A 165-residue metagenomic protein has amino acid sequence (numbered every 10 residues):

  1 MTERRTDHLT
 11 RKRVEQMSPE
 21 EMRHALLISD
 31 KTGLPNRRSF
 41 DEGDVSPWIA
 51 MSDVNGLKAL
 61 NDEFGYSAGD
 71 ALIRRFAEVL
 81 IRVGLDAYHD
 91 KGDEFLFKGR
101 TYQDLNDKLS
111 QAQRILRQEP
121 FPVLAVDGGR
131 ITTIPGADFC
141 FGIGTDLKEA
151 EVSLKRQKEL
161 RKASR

Functional and structural regions predicted by a protein language model:
T2-S29, D41-D44: PAS-family sensory modules
E20, R38, Q103-N106, G144-K148: Residues in well-ordered alpha-helical elements
H24-L27, L34-W48, N55-I81, Y88-F97 (+2 more regions): Conserved long alpha-helical elements within nucleotide-processing catalytic cores of c-di-GMP signaling and class III
L72, L96-L116: Short helix/loop segment flanking the catalytic signature motif in cyclic-nucleotide metabolism enzymes
R75, V79-V83, Q111-E119: Generic non-transmembrane alpha-helical segments
Y88-D90, L116-G144: Catalytic core regions of nucleotide second-messenger enzymes
P120, A137-C140, K148-R165: Catalytic/regulatory signature loops of cyclic-dinucleotide turnover enzymes and related class III nucleotidyl cyclases
